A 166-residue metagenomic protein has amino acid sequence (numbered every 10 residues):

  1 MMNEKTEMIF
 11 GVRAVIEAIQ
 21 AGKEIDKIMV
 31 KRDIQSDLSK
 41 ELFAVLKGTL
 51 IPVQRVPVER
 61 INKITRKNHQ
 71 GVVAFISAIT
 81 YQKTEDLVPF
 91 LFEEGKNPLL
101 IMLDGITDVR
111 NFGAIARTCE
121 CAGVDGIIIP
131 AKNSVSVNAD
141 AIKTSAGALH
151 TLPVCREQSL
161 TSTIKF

Functional and structural regions predicted by a protein language model:
M1-F90: N-terminal positively charged helical leader segments and presequences
E17-K23, Q35, P89-F166: RNA substrate-binding interface of SAM-dependent RNA methyltransferases
